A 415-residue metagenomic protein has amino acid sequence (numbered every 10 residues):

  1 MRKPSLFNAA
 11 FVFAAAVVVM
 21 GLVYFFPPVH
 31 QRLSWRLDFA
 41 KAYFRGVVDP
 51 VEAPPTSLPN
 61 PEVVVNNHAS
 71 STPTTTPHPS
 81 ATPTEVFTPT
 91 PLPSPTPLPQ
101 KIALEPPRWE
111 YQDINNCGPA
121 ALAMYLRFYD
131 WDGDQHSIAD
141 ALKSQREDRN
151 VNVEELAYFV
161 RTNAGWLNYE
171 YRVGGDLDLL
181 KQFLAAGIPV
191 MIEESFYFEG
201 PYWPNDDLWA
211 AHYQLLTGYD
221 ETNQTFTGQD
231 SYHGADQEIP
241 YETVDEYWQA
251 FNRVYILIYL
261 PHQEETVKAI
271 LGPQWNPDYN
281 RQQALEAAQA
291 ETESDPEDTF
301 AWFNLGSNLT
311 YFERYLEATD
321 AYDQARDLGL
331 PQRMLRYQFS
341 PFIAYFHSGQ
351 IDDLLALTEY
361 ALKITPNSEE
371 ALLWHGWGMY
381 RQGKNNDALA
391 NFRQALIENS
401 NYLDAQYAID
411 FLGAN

Functional and structural regions predicted by a protein language model:
M1-A15: N-terminal Sec-pathway targeting helices
R36-Q100, Q394, N415: Ser/Thr-rich, Proline-interspersed low-complexity disordered segments
P91-L179, A185-A186, F251-Q274, E297 (+4 more regions): Cysteine-nucleophile protease catalytic domains, especially the papain-like/related folds used in DUB/UBL proteases
G200-W203, D207-L208, T217-F312, E317 (+1 more regions): Noncatalytic regulatory segments and standalone regulatory/sensor domains
S307-L316, D320-W377: Alpha-helical adaptor scaffolds
Y311, H347, R381-Q382, F411-N415: Register position in tetratricopeptide repeats
N386-N415: Terminal, low-structured helical/coil segments at or just beyond the last alpha-helical repeat
